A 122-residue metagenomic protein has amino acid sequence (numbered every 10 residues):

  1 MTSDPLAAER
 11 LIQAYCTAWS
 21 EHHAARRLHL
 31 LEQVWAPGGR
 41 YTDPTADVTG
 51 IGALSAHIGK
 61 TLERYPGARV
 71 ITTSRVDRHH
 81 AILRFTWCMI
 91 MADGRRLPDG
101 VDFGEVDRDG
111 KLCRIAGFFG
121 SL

Functional and structural regions predicted by a protein language model:
T2-L6, K60-L122: A beta-strand edge to alpha-helix "cap/lid" segment located at domain peripheries
T2-V34: Short acidic-aromatic low-complexity motifs
R26-A81: A solvent-exposed, acidic/Ser-Thr-rich amphipathic alpha-helical stretch
